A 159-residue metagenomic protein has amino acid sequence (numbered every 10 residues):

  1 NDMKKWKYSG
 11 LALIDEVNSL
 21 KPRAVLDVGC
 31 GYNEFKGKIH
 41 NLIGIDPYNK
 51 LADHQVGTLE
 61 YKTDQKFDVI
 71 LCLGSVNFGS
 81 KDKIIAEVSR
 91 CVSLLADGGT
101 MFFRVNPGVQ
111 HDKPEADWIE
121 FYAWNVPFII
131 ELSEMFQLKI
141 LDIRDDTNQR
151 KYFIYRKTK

Functional and structural regions predicted by a protein language model:
N1-K62, T100-K159: Class I (Rossmann-like) S-adenosyl-L-methionine-dependent methyltransferase catalytic domain, capturing the SAM-binding
L71: A conserved beta-strand element that flanks and buttresses the S-adenosyl-L-methionine
G74-F78: Short catalytic micro-motifs in class I SAM-dependent methyltransferases
S80-D82: Short N-terminal helix/helix-N-cap motif within the alpha/beta-hydrolase-1
I85-D97: A short glycine-rich, Lys/Arg-flanked "PGG" loop and its adjoining helix->strand segment in the class I
